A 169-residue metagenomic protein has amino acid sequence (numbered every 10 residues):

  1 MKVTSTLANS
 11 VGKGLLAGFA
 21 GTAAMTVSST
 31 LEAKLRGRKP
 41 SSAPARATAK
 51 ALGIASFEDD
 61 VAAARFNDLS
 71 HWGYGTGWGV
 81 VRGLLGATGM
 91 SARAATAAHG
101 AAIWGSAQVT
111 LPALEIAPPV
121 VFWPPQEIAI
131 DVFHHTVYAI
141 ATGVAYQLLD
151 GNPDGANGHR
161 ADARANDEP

Functional and structural regions predicted by a protein language model:
M1-P169: Short amphipathic, positively biased membrane-proximal segments that drive organelle/inner-membrane targeting
